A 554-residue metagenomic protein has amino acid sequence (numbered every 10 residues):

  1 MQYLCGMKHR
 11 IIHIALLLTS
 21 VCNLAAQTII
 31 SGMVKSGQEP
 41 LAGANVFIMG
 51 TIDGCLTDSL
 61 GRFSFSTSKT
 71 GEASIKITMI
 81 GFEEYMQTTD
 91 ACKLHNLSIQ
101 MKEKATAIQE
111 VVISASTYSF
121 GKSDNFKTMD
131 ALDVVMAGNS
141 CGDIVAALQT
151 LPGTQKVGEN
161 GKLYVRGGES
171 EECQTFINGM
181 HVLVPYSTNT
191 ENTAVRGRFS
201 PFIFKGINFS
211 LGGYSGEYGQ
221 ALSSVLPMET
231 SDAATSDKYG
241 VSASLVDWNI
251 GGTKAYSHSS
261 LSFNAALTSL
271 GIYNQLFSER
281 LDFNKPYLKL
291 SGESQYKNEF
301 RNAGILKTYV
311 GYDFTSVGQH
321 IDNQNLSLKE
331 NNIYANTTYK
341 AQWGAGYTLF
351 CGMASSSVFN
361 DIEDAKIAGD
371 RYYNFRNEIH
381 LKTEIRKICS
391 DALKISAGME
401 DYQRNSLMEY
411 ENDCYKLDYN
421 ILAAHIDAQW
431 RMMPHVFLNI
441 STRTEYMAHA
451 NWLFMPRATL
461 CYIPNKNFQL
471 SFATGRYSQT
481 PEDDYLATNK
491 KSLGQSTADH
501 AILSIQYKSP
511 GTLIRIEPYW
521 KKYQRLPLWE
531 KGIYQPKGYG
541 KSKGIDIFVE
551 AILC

Functional and structural regions predicted by a protein language model:
M33-E39, N45-M49, T78-E83, C92-A137 (+2 more regions): Short, acidic, small-residue-rich periplasmic hinge/interaction motif at the N-terminus of Gram-negative outer-membrane
I52-R62: Short, acidic Ser/Thr/Gly-rich low-complexity loop/linker segments typical of extracellular and cell-surface proteins
A115, Y239-A243, F263-S269, T308-F314 (+6 more regions): Transmembrane beta-barrel strands of outer-membrane/channel proteins
Y118-C173, G179-Y214, V225, S231: Periplasmic N-terminal accessory/gating domains of Gram-negative outer-membrane beta-barrel systems
Q174, G206-E217, L222-S231, K238-L281 (+1 more regions): Predominantly transmembrane beta-strands of Gram-negative outer membrane beta-barrel pores used for transport
S269-G292, E299-E378, N412, K416: Flexible loop and strand-edge segments within Gram-negative outer membrane beta-barrel domains
G352-N360, I463, S471, Q495-K543 (+1 more regions): Membrane-embedded beta-barrel scaffold of Gram-negative outer-membrane proteins
I388-S396, E400, D413-K521: Structural signature of Gram-negative outer-membrane beta-barrels, strongest in the C-terminal barrel of TonB-dependent
